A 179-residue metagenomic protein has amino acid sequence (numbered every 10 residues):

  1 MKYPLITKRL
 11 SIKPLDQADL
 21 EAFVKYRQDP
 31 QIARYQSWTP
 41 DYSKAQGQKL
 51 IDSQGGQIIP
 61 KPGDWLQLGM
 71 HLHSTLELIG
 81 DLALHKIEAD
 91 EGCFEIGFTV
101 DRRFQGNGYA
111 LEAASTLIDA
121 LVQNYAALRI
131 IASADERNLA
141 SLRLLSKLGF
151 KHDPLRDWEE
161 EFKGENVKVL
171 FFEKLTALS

Functional and structural regions predicted by a protein language model:
M1-R34, Q67-S179: Acyl-donor (CoA/ACP) binding surface of acyl/acetyltransferases
R27, Q36, I58-P60: Hydrophobic residues in alpha-helical segments
Q31-Q54: Conserved GNAT-fold acetyl-CoA-binding loop/helix
T39-S43, L66, R137: Short, conserved alpha-helical segments within structured domains
D41, P60-G63, I130: Secondary-structure boundary/capping residues
S43-A45, I58, G164: A short hydrophobic/aromatic micro-motif that marks alpha-helical segments and, especially, helix-coil
Q54-G69: A short helix-loop-beta-strand connector motif used in the catalytic cores of GNAT acetyltransferases and, in some
